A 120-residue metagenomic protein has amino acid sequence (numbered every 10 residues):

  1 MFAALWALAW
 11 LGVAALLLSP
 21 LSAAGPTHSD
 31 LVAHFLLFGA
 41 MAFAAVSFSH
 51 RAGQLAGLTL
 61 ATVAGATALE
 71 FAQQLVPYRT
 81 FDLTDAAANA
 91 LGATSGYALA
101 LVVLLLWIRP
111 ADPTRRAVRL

Functional and structural regions predicted by a protein language model:
M1-A86, A90, T94-L120: Bulky hydrophobic segments
